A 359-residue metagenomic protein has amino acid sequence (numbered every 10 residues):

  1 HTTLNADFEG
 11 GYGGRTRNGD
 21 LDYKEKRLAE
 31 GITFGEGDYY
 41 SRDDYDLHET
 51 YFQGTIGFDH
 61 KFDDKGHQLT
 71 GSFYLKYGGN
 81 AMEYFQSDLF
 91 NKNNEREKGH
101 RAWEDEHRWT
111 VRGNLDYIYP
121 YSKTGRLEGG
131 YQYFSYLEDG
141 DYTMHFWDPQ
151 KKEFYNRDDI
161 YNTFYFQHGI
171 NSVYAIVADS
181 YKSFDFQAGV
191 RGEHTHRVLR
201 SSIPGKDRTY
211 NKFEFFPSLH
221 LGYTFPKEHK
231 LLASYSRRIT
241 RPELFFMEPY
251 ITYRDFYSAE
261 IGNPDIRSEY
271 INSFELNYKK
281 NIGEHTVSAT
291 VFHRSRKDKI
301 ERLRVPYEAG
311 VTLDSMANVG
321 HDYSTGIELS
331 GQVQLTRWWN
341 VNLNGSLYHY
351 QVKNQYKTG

Functional and structural regions predicted by a protein language model:
H1, G10, G54-H60, G113-Y119 (+7 more regions): Residues on the lipid-exposed face of transmembrane beta-strands in outer-membrane beta-barrel proteins
H1-L4, G10-L28, D38-Y40, F52-I56 (+5 more regions): Surface-exposed extracellular loop regions of Gram-negative outer-membrane beta-barrel proteins
T2-L4, D64-L69, T124-L127, S183-F186 (+3 more regions): Repeated loop/turn-to-beta-strand initiation elements of outer-membrane beta-barrel proteins
G10-T16, H60, L75-A81, Y133-L137 (+8 more regions): Transmembrane beta-strands of outer-membrane beta-barrel pores
D44-T50, W103-H107, T163-G169, K206-F213 (+3 more regions): Replace "Gram-negative outer membrane beta-barrel proteins" with "bacterial and organellar outer membrane beta-barrel
H100-Q187, G222-P226, S330, K357: Outer-membrane beta-barrel transmembrane domain signature of Gram-negative proteins, especially the mid-to-C-terminal
R101, T110-N114, R157-N162, N263 (+4 more regions): Outer membrane beta-barrel strand-and-loop segments of large Gram-negative receptors, especially TonB-dependent
H196-V198, K227-S273, H293-A317: Surface-exposed extracellular loop regions of Gram-negative outer-membrane beta-barrel proteins, predominantly
